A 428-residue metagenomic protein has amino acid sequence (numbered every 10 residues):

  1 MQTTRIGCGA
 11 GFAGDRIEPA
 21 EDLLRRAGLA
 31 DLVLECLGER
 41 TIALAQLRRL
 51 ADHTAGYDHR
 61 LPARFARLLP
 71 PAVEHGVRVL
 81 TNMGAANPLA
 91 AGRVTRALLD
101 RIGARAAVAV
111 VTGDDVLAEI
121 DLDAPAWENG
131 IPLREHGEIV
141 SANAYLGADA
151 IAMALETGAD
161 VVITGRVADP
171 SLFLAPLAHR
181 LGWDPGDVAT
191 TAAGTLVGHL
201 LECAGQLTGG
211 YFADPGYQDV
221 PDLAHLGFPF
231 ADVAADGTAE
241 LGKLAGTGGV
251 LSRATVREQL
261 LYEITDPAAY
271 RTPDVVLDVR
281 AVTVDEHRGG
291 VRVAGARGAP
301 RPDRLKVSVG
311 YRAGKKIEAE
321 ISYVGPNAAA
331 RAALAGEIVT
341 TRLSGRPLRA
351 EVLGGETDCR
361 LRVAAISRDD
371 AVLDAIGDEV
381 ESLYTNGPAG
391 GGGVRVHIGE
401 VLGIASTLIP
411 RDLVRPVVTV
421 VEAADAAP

Functional and structural regions predicted by a protein language model:
M1-L24: N-terminal amphipathic/basic leader segments beginning at the initiator methionine
M1-T3, E39-A55, V73, V116-E138: Gly-rich Lys/Arg/Thr-decorated short loops/hinges at beta-loop-alpha junctions or inter-strand turns that position
A27-A45: N-terminal glycine-rich anion-binding loops that anchor highly charged ligand groups
R101-V116, L174-P215: Catalytic or ion-translocation cores adjacent to nucleophile or general acid/base/metal-coordination motifs in diverse
R105-V108, L207-D219, P267-D285, R331 (+2 more regions): Flexible, glycine/charged-enriched surface loops at secondary-structure junctions
S141-L155: Active-site glycine-rich loop that binds ribose-phosphate moieties when present
A193-R292: A conserved active-site cap/scaffold subdomain adjacent to cofactor or substrate pockets
A294-P428: C-terminal non-catalytic interaction/assembly regions of soluble proteins
